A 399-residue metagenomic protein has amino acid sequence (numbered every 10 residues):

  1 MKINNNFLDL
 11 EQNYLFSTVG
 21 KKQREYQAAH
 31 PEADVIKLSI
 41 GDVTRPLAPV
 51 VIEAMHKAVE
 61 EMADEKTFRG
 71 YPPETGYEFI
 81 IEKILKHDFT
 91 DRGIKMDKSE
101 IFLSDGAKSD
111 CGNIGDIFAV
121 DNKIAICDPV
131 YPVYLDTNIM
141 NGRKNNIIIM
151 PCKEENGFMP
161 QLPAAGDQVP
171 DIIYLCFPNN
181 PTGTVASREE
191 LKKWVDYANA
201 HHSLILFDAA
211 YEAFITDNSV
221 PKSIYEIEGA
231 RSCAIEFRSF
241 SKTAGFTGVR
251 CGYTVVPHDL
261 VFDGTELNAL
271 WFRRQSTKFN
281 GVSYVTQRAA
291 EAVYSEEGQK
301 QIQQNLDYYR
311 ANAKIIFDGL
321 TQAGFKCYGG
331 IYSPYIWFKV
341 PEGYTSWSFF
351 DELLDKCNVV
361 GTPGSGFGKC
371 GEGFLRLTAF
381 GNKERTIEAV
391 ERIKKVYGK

Functional and structural regions predicted by a protein language model:
K2-D105, V293-E297, K399: N-terminal small-domain helix-loop-helix segment of the aminotransferase-like
V19, L38, M55, I84 (+14 more regions): Generic structural signal for small/hydrophobic residues in well-ordered secondary structure, especially within
H30, N141, A200-H201, A323 (+1 more regions): Helix C-cap/helix->beta junction micro-motif
E65-A198, E212-I227, I235: Conserved core of the PLP fold type I
K86, G343, E352-T362, G366-K399: PLP-dependent enzyme catalytic core of the Aspartate aminotransferase-like
N145-I147, I205, C327, G361: Hydrophobic beta-strand scaffold residues
E226-D307, K314, D318, Y397: Conserved core segment of the aminotransferase class I/II
Q287, E291, L306-F317, C327-K339 (+1 more regions): Conserved glycine-rich beta-strand-loop-beta hairpin in the small C-terminal domain of fold type I
